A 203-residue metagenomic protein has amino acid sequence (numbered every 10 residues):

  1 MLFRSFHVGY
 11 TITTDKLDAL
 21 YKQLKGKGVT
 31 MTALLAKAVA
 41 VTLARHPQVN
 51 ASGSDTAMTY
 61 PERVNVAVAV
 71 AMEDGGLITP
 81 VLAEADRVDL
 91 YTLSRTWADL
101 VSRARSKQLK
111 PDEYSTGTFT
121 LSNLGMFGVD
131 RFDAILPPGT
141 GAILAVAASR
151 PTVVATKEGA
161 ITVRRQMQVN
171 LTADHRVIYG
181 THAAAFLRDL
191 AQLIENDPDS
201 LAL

Functional and structural regions predicted by a protein language model:
M1-L203: C-terminal catalytic/motor cores of large multi-domain enzyme assemblies
